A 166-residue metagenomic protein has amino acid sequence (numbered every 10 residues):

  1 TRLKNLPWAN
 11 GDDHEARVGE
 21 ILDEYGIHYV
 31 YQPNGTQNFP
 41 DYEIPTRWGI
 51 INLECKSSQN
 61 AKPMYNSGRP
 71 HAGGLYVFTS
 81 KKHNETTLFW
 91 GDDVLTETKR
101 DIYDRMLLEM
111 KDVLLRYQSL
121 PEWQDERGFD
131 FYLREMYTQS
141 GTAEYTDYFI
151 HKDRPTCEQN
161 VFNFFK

Functional and structural regions predicted by a protein language model:
T1-P40, I44-W48, S57-K166: Nucleic-acid endonuclease domains
